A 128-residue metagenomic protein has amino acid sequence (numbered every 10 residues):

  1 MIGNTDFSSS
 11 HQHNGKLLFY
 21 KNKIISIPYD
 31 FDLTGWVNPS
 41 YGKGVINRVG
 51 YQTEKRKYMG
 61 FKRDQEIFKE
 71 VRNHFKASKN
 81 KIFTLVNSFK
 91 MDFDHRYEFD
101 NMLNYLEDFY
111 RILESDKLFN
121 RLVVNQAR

Functional and structural regions predicted by a protein language model:
M1-R128: Catalytic-core segments of enzymes that bind and process phosphorylated/nucleotide-bearing substrates
